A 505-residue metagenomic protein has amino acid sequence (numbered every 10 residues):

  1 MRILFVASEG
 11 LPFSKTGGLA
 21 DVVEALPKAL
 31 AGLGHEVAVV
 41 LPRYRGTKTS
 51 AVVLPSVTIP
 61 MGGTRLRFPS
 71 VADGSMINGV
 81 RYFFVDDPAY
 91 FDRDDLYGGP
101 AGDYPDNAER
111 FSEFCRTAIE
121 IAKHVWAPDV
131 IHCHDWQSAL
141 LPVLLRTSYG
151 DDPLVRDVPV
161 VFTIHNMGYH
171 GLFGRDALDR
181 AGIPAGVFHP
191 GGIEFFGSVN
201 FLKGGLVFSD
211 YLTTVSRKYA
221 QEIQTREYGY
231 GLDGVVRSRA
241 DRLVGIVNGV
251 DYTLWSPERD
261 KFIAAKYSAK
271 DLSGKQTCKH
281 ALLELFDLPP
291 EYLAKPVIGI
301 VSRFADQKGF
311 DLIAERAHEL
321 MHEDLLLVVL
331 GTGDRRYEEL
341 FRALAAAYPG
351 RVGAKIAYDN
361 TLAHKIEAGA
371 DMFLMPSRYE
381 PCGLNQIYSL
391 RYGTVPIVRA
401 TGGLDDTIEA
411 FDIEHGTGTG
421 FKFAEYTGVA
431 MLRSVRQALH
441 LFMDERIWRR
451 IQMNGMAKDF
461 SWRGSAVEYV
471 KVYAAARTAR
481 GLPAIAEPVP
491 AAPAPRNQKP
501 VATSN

Functional and structural regions predicted by a protein language model:
M1-N505: Catalytic cores of nucleotide-sugar-dependent glycosyltransferases that transfer UDP/GDP/TDP-activated
